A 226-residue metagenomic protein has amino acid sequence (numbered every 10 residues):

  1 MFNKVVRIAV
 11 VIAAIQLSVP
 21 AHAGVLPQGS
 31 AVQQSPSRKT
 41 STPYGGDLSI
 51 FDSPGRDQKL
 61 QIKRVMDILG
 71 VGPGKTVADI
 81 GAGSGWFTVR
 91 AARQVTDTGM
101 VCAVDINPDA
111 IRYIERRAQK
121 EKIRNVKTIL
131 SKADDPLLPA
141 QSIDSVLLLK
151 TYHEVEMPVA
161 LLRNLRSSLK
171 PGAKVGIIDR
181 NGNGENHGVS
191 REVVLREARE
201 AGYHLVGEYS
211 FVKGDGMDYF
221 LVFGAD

Functional and structural regions predicted by a protein language model:
V25-A78, W86, Y113-R116, L148: Class I SAM-dependent transferase core
A92-R93, V159-K174: A short glycine-rich, Lys/Arg-flanked "PGG" loop and its adjoining helix->strand segment in the class I
N107-P108: Conserved SAM/SAH-binding beta-strand->alpha-helix loop
I111, G176-E197: Conserved class I S-adenosyl-L-methionine
E121-D134: Conserved SAM-binding strand-loop segment of SAM-dependent methyltransferases
P136-V146: A short acidic, Gly/Pro-enriched loop at the edge of an enzyme's catalytic core that lines a small-molecule cofactor
D144-P158: A short SAM/SAH-binding and catalytic strip from SAM-dependent methyltransferases
L195, L205, S210-D226: Core SAM-dependent methyltransferase catalytic element
